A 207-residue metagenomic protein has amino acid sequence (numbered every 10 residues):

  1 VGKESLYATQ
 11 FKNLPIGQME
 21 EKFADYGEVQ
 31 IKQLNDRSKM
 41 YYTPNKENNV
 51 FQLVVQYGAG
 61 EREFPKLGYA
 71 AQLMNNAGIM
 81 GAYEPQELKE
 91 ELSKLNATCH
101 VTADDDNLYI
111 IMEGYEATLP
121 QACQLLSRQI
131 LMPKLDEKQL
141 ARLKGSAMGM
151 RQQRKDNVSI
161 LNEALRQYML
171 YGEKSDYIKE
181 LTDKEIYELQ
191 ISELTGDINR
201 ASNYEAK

Functional and structural regions predicted by a protein language model:
V1, E47-N76, G81-L131, K144-Q152 (+2 more regions): M16 family metallopeptidases and their MPP-like homologs
V1-Q56: Proteolytic maturation boundary segments
K12-K32, Q167-K207: Histidine-acidic residue clusters that define the catalytic metal-binding segment of zinc metallopeptidase domains
M40-T43, A97-V101, L194-I198: Short beta-strand/turn micro-motifs at beta-sheet edges
